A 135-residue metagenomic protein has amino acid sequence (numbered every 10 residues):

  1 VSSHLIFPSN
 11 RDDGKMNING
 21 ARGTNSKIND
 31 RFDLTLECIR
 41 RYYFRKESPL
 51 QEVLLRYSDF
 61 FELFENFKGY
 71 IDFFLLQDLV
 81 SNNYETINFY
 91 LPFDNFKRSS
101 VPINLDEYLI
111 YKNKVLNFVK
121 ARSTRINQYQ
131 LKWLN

Functional and structural regions predicted by a protein language model:
V1-N135: Flexible coil/loop and intrinsically disordered segments
